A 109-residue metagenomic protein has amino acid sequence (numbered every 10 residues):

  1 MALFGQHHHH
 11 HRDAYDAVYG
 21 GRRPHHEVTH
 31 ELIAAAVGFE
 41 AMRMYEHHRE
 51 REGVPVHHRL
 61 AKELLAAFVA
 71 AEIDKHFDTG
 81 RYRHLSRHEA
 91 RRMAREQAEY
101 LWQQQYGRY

Functional and structural regions predicted by a protein language model:
M1-A36, E40-K62, A66-F68, E72-Y109: N-terminal leader-region detector that preferentially activates on the first domain or presequence of a protein
